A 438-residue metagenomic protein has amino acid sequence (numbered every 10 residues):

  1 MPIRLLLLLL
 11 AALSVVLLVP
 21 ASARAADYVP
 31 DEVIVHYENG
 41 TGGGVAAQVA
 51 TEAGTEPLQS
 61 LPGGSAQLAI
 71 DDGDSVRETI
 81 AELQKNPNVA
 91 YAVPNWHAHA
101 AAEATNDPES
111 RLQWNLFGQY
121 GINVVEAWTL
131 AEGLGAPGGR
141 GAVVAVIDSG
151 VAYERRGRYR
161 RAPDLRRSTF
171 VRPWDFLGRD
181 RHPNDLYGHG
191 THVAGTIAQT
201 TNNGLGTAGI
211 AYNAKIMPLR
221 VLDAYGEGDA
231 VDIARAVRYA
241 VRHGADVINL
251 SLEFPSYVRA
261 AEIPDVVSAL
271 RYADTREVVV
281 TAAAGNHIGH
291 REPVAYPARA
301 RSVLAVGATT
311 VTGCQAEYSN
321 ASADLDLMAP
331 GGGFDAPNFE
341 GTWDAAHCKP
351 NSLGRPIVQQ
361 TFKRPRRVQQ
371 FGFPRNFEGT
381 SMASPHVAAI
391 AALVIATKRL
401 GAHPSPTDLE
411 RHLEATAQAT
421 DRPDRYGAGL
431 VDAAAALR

Functional and structural regions predicted by a protein language model:
L7-L18: Bacterial N-terminal signal peptides
A23-Q113, L130: Primarily auto-inhibitory N-terminal propeptides
A25, E126-R172, R179-V231, D246 (+8 more regions): Subtilisin-like serine protease catalytic core
A25, G63, Q84-V143, V151-D164 (+3 more regions): Protease zymogen maturation seam
V33-H36, L58-Q59, Q67, Y91-V93 (+11 more regions): Structural recognition of the beta-strand scaffold that forms the well-ordered cores of secreted hydrolase catalytic
D148, V278, A298-L393: Extracellular S/T/G-rich loop segment that most often corresponds to the catalytic His/Ser-adjacent loop
R181-T191, G285, F373-V387: Gly/Ser-rich catalytic serine loop of serine hydrolases
V241-L252, P264, A269, R276-V278 (+4 more regions): C-terminal subdomain of the subtilisin-like protease fold in secreted/lumenal serine endopeptidases
